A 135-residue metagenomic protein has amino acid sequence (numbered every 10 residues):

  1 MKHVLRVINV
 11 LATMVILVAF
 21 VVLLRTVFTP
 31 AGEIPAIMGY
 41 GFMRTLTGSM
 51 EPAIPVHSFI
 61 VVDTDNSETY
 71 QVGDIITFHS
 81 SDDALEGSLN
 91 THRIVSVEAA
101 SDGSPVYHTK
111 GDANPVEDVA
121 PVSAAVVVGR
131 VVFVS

Functional and structural regions predicted by a protein language model:
M1-F59, T64-N66: Protein maturation boundaries and topogenic segments
A36-I37, A53, T69-Y70, L85 (+1 more regions): Extracellular/periplasmic catalytic domains that process cell-envelope and extracellular macromolecules
M38-G41, V56-S58, V72-D74, N90-R93 (+2 more regions): Envelope-exposed proteins and targeting segments
E68-D82: Short coil-to-beta transition motif at edge beta-strands of beta-rich domains
D83-L85, D118: Membrane-proximal, cysteine-centered motifs at transmembrane boundaries in secretory-pathway and membrane proteins
N90, V95-S135: Extended, hydrophilic extramembrane loops/domains of integral membrane proteins
